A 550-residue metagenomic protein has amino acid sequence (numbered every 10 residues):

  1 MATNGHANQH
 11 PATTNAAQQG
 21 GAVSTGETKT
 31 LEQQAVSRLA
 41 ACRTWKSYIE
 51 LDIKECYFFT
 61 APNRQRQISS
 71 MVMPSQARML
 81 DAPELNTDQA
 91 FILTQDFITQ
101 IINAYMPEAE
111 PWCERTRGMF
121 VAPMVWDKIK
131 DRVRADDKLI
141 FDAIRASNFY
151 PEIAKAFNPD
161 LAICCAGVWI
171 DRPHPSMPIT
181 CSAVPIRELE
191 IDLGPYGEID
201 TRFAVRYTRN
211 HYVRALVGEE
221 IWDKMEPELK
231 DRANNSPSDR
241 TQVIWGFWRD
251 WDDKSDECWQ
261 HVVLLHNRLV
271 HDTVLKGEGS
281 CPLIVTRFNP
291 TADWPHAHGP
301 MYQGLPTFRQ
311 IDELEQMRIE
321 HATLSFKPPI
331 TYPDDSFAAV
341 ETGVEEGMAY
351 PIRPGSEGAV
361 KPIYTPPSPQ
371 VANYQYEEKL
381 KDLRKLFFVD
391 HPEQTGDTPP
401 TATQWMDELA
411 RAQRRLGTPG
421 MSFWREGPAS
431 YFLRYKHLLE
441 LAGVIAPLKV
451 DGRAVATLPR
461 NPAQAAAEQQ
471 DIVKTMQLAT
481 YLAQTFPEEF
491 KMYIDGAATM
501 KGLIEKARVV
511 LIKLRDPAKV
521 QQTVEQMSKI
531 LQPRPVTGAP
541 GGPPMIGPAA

Functional and structural regions predicted by a protein language model:
M1-E50, C56-T60, R66, I330-A550: C-terminal anchoring/interaction modules
M1-L229: Extended, helix-rich architectural segments
T13, V23-S37, R172-E345: Structured, contiguous alpha/beta core segments that scaffold functional sites
G21-S24, M79-P83, R115-K130, K138-A146 (+5 more regions): Charged, low-complexity surface segments at secondary-structure and domain boundaries
T60-T87, P151, F157-P159, K224-W259 (+1 more regions): An N-terminal domain-start capping segment
D88-T99, E108-R115, V125-D127, V263-L269 (+2 more regions): Short, mixed-charge, low-aromatic patches
L93-P107, Q303-L314, E320-H321, H437 (+2 more regions): Short, hydrophobic/amphipathic alpha-helical patches that form generic packing surfaces within helical domains
K128-P173, H296-T331, Y364-T398, W405-L438: Long, contiguous amphipathic alpha-helices that act as assembly "spine/axial" helices in icosahedral shell and virion
